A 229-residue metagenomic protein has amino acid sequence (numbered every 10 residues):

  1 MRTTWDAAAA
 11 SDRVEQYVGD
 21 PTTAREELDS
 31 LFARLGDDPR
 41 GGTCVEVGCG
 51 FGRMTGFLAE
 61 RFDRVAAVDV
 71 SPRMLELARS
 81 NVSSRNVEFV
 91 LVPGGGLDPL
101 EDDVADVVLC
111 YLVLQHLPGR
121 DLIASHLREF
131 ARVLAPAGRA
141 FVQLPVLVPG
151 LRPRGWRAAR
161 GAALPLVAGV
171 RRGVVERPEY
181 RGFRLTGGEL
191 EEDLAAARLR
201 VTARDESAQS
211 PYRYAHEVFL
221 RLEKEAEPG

Functional and structural regions predicted by a protein language model:
M1-P39: Conserved class I S-adenosyl-L-methionine
G41-G50: Conserved class I S-adenosyl-L-methionine
F51-G96: Class I SAM-dependent methyltransferase SAM/SAH-binding core
D98-V108: A short acidic, Gly/Pro-enriched loop at the edge of an enzyme's catalytic core that lines a small-molecule cofactor
V107-D121: A short SAM/SAH-binding and catalytic strip from SAM-dependent methyltransferases
A124-P136: A short glycine-rich, Lys/Arg-flanked "PGG" loop and its adjoining helix->strand segment in the class I
A137-L144: Conserved beta-strand signature within the Rossmann-like core of class I S-adenosyl-L-methionine
L147-D193, R204-D205: C-terminal alpha-helical "lid/dimerization" subdomain adjacent to the S-adenosyl-L-methionine
